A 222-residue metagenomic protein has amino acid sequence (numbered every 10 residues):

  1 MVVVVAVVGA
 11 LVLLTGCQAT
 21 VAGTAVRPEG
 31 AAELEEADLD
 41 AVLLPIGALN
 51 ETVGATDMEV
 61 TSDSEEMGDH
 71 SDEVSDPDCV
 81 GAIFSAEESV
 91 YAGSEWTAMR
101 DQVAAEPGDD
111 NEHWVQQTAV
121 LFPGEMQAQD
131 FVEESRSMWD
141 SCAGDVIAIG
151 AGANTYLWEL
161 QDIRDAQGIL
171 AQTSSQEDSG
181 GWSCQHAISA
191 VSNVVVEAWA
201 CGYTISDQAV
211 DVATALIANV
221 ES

Functional and structural regions predicted by a protein language model:
M1-A6: Bacterial N-terminal signal peptides that target proteins for export
V12-G16: C-terminal motif of bacterial Sec signal peptides marking the signal peptidase cleavage site
Q18-V103: N-terminal "mature-domain start" segment
D63-E65, S137-S183: Short Gly/Thr-rich strand-loop-strand
M99-P107, S183-A190: Short, surface-exposed beta-strand/loop micro-motifs that present aromatic residues
R100-D130: A short acidic-to-branched-hydrophobic micro-motif
H113-Q116, G180-H186: Short, surface-exposed coil-to-beta transition loops
N193, W199-S222: Surface-exposed amphipathic alpha-helical segments
